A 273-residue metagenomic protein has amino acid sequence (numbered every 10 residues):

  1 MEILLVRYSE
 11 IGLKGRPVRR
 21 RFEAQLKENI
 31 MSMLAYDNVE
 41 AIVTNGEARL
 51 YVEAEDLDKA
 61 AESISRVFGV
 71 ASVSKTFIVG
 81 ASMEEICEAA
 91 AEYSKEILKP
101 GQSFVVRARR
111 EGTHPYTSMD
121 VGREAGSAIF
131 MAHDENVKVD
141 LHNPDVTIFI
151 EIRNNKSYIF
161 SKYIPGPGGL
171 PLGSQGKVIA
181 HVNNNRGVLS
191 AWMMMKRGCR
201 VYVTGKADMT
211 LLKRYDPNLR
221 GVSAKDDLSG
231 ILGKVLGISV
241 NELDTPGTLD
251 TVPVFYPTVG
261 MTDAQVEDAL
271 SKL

Functional and structural regions predicted by a protein language model:
M1-D227, K272-L273: RNA-binding accessory domains that recognize and position tRNA/RNA substrates
N218-L273: Conserved adenosine/adenylate-binding substructure
